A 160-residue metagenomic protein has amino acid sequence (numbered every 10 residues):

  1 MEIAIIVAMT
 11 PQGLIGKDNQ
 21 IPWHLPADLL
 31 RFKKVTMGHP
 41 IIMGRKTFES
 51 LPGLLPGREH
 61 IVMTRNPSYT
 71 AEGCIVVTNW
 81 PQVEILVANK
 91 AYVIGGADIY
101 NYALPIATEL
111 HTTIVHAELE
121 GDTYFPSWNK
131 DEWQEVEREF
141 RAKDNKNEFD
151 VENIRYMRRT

Functional and structural regions predicted by a protein language model:
M1-T160: Enzymes that bind and transform nitrogen-containing heteroaromatic metabolites
